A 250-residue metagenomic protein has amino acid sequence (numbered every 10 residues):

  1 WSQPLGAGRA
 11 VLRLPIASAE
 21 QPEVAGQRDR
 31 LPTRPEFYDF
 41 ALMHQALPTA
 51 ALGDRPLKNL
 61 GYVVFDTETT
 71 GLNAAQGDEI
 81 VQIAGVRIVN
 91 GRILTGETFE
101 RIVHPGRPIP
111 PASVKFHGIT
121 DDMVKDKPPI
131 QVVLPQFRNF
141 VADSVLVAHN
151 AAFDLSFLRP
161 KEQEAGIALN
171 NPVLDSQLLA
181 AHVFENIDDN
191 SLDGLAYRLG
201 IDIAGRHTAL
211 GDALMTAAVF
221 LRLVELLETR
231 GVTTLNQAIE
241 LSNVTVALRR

Functional and structural regions predicted by a protein language model:
W1-Q3, R222: Cyclic nucleotide signaling catalytic output domains
P4-T67, L72-G77: DnaQ-like (DEDDh/DEDDy) 3′-5′ exonuclease domain used for proofreading and 3′-end trimming on nucleic acids
V24-D54, A217-R250: Acidic two-metal-ion nuclease catalytic site recognized across multiple nuclease folds, prominently DnaQ/RNase D-T
T49-D54, K58-N171, E185-D189, D193 (+2 more regions): Conserved non-catalytic scaffold segment of RNase H-like nuclease domains
V133, A181, M215-T216: Short Asp/Glu-rich motifs
A168-A180: Conserved beta-strand -> loop -> alpha-helix junction used to position metal-binding or nucleic-acid-contacting
T208-F220: Acidic, divalent-metal-coordinating active-site segment for phosphoryl/phosphodiester hydrolysis, typified by short
